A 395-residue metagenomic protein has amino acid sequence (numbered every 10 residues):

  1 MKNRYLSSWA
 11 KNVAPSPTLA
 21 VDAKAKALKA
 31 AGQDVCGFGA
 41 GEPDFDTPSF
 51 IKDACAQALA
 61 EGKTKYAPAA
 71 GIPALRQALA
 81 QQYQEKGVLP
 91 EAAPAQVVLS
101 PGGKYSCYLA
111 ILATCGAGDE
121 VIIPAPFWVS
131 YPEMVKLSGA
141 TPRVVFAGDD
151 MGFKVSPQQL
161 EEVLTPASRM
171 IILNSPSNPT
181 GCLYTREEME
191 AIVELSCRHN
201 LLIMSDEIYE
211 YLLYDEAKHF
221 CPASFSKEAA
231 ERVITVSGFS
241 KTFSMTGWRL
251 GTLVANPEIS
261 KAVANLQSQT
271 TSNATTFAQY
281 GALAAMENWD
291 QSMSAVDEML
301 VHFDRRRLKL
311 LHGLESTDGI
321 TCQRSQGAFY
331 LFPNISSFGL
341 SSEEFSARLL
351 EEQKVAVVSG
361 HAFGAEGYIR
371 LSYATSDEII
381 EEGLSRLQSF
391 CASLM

Functional and structural regions predicted by a protein language model:
M1-L6, A10-S16, V21-K24, L28-C36 (+3 more regions): PLP-dependent class I/II
K63-Y66, M299: A short acidic, glycine-rich active-site loop that binds or catalyzes chemistry on phosphate/adenosine moieties
A70-G71: Short beta-strand to alpha-helix junction loop
L75-R76: Class I S-adenosyl-L-methionine
